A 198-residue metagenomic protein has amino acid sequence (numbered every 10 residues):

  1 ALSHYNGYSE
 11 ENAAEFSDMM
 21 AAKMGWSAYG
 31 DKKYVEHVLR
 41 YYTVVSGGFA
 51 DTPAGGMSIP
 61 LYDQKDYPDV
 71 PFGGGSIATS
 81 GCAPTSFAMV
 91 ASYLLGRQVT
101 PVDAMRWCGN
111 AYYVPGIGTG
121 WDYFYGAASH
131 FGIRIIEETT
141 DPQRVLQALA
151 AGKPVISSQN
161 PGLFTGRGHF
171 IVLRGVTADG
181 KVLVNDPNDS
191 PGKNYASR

Functional and structural regions predicted by a protein language model:
A1-A54: Non-catalytic cell-wall polysaccharide-engagement segments
L2, N6, V35, L39-Y42 (+4 more regions): Non-transmembrane alpha-helical segments in soluble domains of secreted/periplasmic/extracellular proteins
Y5, Y34, Y41-Y42, Y62 (+4 more regions): Aromatic side chains
N6-G7, S80, R174: Short glycine-rich loop/turn motifs that provide flexible caps or phosphate-binding loops at active sites
E10, C82, S129: Catalytic cores of peptidoglycan-degrading enzymes
G25-K33, S76-T85, Q98-V99, P115-D122 (+1 more regions): Soluble non-cytosolic domains of exported or imported proteins
F49-Y113: Active-site-adjacent structural segments surrounding the nucleophilic cysteine of cysteine proteases and isopeptidases
A91-R198: Conserved active-site-adjacent core of cysteine acyl-enzyme catalytic domains
